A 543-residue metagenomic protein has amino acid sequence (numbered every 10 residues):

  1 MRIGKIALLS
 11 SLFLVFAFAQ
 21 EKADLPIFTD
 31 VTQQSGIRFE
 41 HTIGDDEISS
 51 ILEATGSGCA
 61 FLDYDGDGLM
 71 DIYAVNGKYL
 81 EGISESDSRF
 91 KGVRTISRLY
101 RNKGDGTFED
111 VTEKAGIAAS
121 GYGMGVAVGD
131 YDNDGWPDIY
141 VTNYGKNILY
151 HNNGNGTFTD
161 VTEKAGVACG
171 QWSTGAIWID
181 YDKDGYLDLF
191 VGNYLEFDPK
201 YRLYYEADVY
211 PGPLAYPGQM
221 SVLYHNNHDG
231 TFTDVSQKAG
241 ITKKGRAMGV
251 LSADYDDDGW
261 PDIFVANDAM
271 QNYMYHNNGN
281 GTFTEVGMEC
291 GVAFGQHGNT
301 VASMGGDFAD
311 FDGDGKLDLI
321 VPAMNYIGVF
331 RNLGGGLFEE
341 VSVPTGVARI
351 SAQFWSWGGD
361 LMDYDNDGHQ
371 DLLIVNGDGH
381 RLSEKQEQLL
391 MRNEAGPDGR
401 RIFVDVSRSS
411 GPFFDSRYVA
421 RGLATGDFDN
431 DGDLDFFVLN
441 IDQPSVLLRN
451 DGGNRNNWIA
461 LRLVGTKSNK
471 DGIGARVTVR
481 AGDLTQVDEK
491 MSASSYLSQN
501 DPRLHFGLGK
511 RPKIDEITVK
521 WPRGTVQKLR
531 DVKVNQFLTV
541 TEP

Functional and structural regions predicted by a protein language model:
Q20-I27, S35, D45-D46, R349 (+1 more regions): Gly/Ser/Thr/Pro-enriched helix-cap/hinge segments flanking short amphipathic alpha-helices
F28-V31, T107-G116, T157-V167, D229-I241 (+3 more regions): Blade-edge beta-strand/turn elements of extracellular beta-propeller and related beta-sheet repeat scaffolds
I37-G58, V93, A115-A127, G166-I177 (+8 more regions): Repeat-based blade/solenoid architectures
G56-G66, R101, Y122-W136, H151 (+9 more regions): Beta-propeller blade termini
M70-N76, D134-N143, L189-N193, D258 (+6 more regions): Hydrophobic beta-strand segments that make up the repeating blades of beta-propeller and related beta-repeat
V75-G92, N193-Y216, I374-K385: Short, conserved, GDST-rich strand-edge loop motifs in beta-rich repeat architectures
R89-T95, Y144-G145, P213-Q219, N267-M270 (+3 more regions): Short, solvent-exposed loop/turn segments at conserved positions within beta-propeller repeat blades
V111-Y131, W136, V141-Y181, V191-L214 (+2 more regions): Asp-box/WD-like beta-propeller blade repeats and closely related beta-sheet repeat scaffolds
